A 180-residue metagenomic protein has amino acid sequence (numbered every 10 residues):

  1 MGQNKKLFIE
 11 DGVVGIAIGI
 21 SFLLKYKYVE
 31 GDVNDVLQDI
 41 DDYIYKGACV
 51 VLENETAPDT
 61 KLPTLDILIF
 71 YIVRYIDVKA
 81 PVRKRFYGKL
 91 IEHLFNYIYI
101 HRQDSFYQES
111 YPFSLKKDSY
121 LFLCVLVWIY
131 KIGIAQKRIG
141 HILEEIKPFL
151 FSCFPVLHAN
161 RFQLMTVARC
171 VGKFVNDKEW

Functional and structural regions predicted by a protein language model:
M1-W180: Glycan-recognition and catalytic cores of secretory/periplasmic carbohydrate-active enzymes
